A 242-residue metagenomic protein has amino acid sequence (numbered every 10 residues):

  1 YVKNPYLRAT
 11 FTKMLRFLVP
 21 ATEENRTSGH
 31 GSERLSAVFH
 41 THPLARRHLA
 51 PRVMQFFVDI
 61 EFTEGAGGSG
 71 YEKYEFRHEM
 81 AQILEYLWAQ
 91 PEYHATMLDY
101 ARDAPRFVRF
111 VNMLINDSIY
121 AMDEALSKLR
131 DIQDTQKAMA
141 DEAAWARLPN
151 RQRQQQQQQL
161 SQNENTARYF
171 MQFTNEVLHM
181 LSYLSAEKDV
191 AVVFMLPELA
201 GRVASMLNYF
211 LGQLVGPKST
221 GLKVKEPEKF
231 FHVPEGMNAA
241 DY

Functional and structural regions predicted by a protein language model:
Y1-Y242: Extended alpha-helical scaffold domains
